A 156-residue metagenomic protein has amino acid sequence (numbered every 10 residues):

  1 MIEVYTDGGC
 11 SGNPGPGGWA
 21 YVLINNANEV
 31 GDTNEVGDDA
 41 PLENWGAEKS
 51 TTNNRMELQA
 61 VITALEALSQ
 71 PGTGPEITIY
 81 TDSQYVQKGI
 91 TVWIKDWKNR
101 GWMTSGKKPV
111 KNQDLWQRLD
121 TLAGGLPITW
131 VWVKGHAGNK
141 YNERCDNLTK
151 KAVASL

Functional and structural regions predicted by a protein language model:
M1-M56, E66-L68, D146-S155: RNase H-like nuclease fold core
G9-P16, I62-R144, V153: RNase H catalytic domain
E57, V61: Short, conserved alpha-helix that lines the donor NDP-sugar binding/gating region of sugar-transfer enzymes
